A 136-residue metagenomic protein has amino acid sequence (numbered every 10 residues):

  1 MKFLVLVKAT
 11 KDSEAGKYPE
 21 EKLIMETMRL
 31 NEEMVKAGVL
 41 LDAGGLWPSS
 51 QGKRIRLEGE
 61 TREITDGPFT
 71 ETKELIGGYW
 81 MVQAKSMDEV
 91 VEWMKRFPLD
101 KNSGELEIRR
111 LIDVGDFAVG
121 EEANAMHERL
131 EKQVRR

Functional and structural regions predicted by a protein language model:
M1-R136: Conserved, structured core segments of small domains
